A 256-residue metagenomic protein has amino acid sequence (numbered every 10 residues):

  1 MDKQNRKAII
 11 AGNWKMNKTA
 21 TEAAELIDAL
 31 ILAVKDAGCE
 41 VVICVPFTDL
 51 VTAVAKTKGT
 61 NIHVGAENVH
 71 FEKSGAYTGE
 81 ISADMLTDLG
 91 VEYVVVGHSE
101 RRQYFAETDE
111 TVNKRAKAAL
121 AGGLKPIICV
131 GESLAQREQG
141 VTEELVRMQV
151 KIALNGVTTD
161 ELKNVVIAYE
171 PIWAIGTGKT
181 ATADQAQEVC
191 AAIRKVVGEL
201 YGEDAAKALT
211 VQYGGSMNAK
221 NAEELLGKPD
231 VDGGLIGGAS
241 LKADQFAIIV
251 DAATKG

Functional and structural regions predicted by a protein language model:
M1-G256: Active-site loop-to-helix "anion-binding N-cap" substructures in soluble metabolic enzymes
